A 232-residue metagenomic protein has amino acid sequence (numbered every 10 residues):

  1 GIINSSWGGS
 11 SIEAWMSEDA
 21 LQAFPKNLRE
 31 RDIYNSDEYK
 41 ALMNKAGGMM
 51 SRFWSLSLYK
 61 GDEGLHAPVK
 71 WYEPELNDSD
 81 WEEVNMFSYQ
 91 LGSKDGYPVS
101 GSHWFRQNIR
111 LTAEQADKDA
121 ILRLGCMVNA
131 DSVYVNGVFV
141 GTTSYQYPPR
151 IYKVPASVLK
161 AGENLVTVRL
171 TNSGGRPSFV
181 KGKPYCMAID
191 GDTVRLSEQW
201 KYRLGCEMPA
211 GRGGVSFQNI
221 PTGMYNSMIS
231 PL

Functional and structural regions predicted by a protein language model:
G1-W7, D131: Short, well-structured beta-strand/strand-turn elements
S5-Y89, L159, E163-P231: An acidic-aromatic loop/edge-strand motif
P74, S100-W104, Q115-D117, C126: Short, surface-exposed loop/turn motifs at beta-strand boundaries within globular domains
W81, I109-G137, V166: Aromatic-lined ligand-binding clefts that engage carbohydrates, nucleic acids, or primary amines
G92-D95, V128, S132-Y152: Solvent-exposed beta-strand/loop surfaces of large extracellular or lumenal domains
P98-S100, Q115-D117, Y145-Y147, L159-A161: Surface-exposed coil/turn segments at beta-strand junctions on protein surfaces, enriched
V99-T112, R150-Y152: Short beta-strands within extracellular/lumenal beta-sheet-rich domains
T112-E114, S157, S173: Short, surface-exposed loop/turn segments at beta-strand-coil junctions that are enriched for proline with nearby
